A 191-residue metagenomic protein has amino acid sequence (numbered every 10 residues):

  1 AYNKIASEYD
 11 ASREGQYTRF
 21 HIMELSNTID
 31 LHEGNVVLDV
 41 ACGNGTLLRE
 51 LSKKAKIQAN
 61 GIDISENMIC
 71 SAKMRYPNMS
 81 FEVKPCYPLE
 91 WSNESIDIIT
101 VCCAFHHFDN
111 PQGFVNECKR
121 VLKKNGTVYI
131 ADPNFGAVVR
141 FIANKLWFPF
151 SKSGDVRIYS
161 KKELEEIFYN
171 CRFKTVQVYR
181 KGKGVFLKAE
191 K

Functional and structural regions predicted by a protein language model:
A1-D30, T46, E50, S71: Conserved class I S-adenosyl-L-methionine
S12-Q16, L47, Y129-C171, V176-L187: C-terminal alpha-helical "lid/dimerization" subdomain adjacent to the S-adenosyl-L-methionine
G34, I96-D97: Local beta-strand N-terminus motif with an aromatic residue
V36, G126-T127: Short glycine-centered segments of the SAM/dcSAM-binding site in methyltransferase folds
L38, N44-P88: Class I SAM-dependent methyltransferase SAM/SAH-binding core
T100: A conserved beta-strand element that flanks and buttresses the S-adenosyl-L-methionine
C103-A104: Short catalytic micro-motifs in class I SAM-dependent methyltransferases
Q112-K124: A short glycine-rich, Lys/Arg-flanked "PGG" loop and its adjoining helix->strand segment in the class I
